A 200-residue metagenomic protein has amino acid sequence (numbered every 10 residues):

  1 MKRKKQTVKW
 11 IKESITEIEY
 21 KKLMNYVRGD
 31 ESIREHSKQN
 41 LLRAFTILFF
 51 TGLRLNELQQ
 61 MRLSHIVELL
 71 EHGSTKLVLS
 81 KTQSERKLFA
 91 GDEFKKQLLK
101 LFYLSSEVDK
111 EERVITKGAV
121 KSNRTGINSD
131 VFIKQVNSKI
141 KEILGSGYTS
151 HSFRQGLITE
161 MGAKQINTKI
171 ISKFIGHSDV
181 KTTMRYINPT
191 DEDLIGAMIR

Functional and structural regions predicted by a protein language model:
K4-M24, Q83-E93, V108-E111: DNA breakage-rejoining catalytic core of tyrosine-based enzymes
E17-T51, L55: Basic, Lys/Arg- and aromatic-enriched nucleic-acid-binding interface segment
Y20, G91-S146: Active-site/catalytic core of tyrosine-dependent DNA strand-transfer enzymes
V27-E35, I133-K173: Short, basic (Lys/Arg/His-rich) helix/loop patches that form interaction surfaces in the mid-to-C-terminal regions
I47-Q60, K164-I166, H177: A short, glycine-centered helix-capping/turn motif at helix boundaries that positions DNA-contacting or catalytic
Q60-K96: Conserved tyrosine-mediated DNA breakage-rejoining catalytic core shared by Y-recombinases
I66-E68, I166-R185: Short, polar N-cap/turn motifs at the start of nucleic acid-interacting alpha helices
L79-T82, I175-R200: Catalytic-site neighborhood detector that most strongly recognizes the C-terminal catalytic loop/helix of tyrosine
